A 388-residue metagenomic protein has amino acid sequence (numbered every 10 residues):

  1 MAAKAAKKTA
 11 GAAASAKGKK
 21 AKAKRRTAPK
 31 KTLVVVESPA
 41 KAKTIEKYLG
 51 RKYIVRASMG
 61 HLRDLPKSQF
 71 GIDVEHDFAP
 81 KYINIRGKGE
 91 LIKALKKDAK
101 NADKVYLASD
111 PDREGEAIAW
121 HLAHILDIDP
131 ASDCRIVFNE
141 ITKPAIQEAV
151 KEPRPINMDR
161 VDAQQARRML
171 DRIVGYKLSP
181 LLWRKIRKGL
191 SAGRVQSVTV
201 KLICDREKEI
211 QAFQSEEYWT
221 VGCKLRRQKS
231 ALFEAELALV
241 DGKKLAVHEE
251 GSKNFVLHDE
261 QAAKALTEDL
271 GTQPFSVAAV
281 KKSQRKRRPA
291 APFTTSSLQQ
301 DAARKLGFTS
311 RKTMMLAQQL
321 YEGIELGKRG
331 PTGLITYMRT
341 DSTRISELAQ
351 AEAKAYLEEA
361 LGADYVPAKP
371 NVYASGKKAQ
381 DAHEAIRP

Functional and structural regions predicted by a protein language model:
A2-R168, K177, E250-A265, G362 (+2 more regions): Intrinsically disordered, low-complexity regulatory segments
P29-K31, D77-K81, I92, P180-S191 (+5 more regions): Short hinge/gating elements
V36-E37, L49, A57-M59, S109 (+7 more regions): Flexible glycine-/small-residue-rich
I54, R63-N84, A192-E322, Y356-A368 (+1 more regions): Long, highly charged, low-complexity internal segments
D127-S132, K305-R311, G323-G330: Secondary-structure transition/capping motifs at alpha-helix termini and the adjoining loop/turn into the next element
N139-P144, S296, L316-G323, R329-R339: Short, conserved phosphate-binding/catalytic loop or strand-edge motifs used in phosphoryl-/nucleotidyl-transfer
I141-L225, A279-K286: C-terminal or mid-to-C-terminal helical accessory/interaction module adjacent to the motor/catalytic core
N157, I173, W183, L257-H258 (+2 more regions): Extended, highly charged linker/hinge segments and catalytic-adjacent loops that couple domains and form adaptable
